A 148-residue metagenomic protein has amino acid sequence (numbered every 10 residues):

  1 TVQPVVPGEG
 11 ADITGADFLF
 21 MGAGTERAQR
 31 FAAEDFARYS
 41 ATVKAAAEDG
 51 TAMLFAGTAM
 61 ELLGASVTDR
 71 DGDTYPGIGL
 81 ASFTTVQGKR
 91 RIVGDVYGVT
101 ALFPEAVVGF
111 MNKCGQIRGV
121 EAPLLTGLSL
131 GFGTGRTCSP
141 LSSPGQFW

Functional and structural regions predicted by a protein language model:
T1-A33: Extended, subdomain-level signal for the structured scaffold at the beginning of enzyme domains
P4-G8, Y39-T42, G98, G135-T137: A generic local structural motif
V6-G8, S82-T84, K113: Residues at the C-termini of beta-strands that transition into short coil/loop
A11-G15, A47-E48, S142-S143: Flexible, charged surface loops at secondary-structure boundaries
G24-P104: Cysteine-nucleophile active-site neighborhood
Q87-W148: Amide-donor transfer/coupling interface in amidating biosynthetic enzymes
